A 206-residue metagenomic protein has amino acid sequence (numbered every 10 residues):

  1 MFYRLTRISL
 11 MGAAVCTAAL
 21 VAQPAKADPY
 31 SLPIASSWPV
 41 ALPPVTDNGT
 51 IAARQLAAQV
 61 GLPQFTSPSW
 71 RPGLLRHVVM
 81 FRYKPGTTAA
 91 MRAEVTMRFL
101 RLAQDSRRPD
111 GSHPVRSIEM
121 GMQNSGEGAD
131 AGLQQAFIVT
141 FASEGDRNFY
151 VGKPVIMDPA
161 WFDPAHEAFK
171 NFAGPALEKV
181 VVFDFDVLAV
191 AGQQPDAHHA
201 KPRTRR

Functional and structural regions predicted by a protein language model:
F2-G12: Bacterial N-terminal signal peptides that target proteins for export
C16-P24: C-terminal segment of classical bacterial N-terminal signal peptides
D28-A57, M97, R101, D105-V115 (+2 more regions): An amphipathic, aromatic/His-enriched active-site/gating alpha helix that lines ligand/cofactor pockets
Q55-S67, P202: A short, compositionally biased domain-edge/stem linker segment
L62-W70, N124-E127: Short beta-strand/turn micro-motifs at beta-sheet edges
L74-Y83, A136-F137: Active-site-flanking beta-strand signature of metal-NTP-handling nucleotidyl enzymes and homologous cyclase-like
G86-A93, R147-F149: Short, conserved charged micro-motifs
F183-R206: Short, low-complexity, Pro/Ser/Thr/Gly-rich segments in the mature regions of secreted, periplasmic
